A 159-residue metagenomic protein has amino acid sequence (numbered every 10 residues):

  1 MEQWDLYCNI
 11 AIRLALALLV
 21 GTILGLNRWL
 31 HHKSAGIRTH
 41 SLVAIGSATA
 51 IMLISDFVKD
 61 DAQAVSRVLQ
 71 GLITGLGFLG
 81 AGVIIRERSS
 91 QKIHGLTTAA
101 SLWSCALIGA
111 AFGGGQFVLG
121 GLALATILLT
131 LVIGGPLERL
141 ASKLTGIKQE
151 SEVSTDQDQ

Functional and structural regions predicted by a protein language model:
M1-V68, G113-Q116, G120-L122, T130-K143 (+1 more regions): Alpha-helical transmembrane segments and their membrane-interface boundaries that form or gate the permeation pathway
G21-L24, S101-G109: Hydrophobic, membrane-inserted alpha-helices
S34-T39, R86-T97: Short, amphipathic, aromatic/basic-enriched membrane-interface segments that mark the entry/exit of transmembrane
L53-I54, G80-I85, S104-G114: Generic transmembrane alpha-helix signature in multi-pass membrane proteins, especially transporters/channels
D61-I84: Alpha-helical transmembrane-segment detector that highlights a single hydrophobic TM helix and its immediate
T74-G75, T97-C105: Hydrophobic alpha-helical membrane segments
G75-G80, T126-P136: Alpha-helical transmembrane segments and their membrane-interface exit regions
R88, K92, A106, L124: Amphipathic alpha-helical interface segments
